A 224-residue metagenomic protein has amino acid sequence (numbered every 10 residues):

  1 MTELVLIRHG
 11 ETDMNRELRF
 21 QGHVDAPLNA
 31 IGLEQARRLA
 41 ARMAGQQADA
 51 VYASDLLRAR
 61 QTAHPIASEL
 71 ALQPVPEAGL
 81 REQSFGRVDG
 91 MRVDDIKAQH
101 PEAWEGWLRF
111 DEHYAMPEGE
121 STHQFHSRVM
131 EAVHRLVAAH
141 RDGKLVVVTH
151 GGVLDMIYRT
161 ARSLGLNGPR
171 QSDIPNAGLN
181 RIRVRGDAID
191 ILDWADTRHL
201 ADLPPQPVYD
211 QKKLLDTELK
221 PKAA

Functional and structural regions predicted by a protein language model:
M1-V5: Extreme N-terminal starter segment of soluble prokaryotic enzymes
E11-I66, A115-M130: Loop-to-helix element that buttresses phosphate recognition and phosphoryl-transfer chemistry
E17-H23, L164, V208-K212: Short glycine/proline- and charge-enriched loop/turn segments that cap or connect secondary-structure elements
R38-E105: Phosphate-coordination/substrate-recognition cap region in phosphate-metabolizing enzymes
R60, M130-D190: Active-site-adjacent alpha-helix immediately C-terminal to a catalytic or transition-state-stabilizing loop
A103-Q124, K213-K220, A224: Short glycine/proline- and acidic residue-enriched helix-loop micro-motifs that form flexible lids or anion-recognition
L192-A224: Acidic, His/Gly-rich catalytic cores of divalent-metal-dependent hydrolytic chemistry
